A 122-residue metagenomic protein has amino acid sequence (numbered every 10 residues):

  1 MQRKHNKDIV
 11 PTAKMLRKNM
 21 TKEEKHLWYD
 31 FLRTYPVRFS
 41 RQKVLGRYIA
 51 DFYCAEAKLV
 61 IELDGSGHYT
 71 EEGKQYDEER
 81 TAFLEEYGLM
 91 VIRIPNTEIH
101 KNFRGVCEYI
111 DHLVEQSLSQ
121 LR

Functional and structural regions predicted by a protein language model:
M1-R122: Nucleic-acid endo/exonuclease domains
